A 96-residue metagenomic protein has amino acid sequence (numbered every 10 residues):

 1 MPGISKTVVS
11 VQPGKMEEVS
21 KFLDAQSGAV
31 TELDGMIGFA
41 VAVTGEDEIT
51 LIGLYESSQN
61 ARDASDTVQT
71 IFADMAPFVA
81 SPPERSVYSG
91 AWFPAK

Functional and structural regions predicted by a protein language model:
M1-T70, P77-K96: Short S/T/G/P-rich N-terminal loop/turn motif that feeds into the first structured element of a domain
